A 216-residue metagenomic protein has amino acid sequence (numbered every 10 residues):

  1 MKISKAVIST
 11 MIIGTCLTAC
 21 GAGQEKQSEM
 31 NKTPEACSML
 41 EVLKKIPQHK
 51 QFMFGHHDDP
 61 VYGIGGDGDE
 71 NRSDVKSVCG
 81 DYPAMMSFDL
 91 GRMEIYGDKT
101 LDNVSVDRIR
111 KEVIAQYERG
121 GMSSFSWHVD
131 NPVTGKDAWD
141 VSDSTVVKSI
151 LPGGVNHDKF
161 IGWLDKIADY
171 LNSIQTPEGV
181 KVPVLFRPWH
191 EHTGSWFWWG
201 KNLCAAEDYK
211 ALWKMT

Functional and structural regions predicted by a protein language model:
M1-I8: Bacterial N-terminal signal peptides that target proteins for export
S4, I46, V78, A115-Y117 (+1 more regions): A generic structural signal for short, solvent-exposed coil/turn residues that cap or connect secondary-structure
T18-A19: C-terminal motif of bacterial Sec signal peptides marking the signal peptidase cleavage site
Q24-M85, G91, K99-N103: N-terminal module-boundary/linker segments of secreted carbohydrate-active enzymes
G91, I95-M215: Substrate-binding cleft of extracellular glycoside hydrolase catalytic domains
